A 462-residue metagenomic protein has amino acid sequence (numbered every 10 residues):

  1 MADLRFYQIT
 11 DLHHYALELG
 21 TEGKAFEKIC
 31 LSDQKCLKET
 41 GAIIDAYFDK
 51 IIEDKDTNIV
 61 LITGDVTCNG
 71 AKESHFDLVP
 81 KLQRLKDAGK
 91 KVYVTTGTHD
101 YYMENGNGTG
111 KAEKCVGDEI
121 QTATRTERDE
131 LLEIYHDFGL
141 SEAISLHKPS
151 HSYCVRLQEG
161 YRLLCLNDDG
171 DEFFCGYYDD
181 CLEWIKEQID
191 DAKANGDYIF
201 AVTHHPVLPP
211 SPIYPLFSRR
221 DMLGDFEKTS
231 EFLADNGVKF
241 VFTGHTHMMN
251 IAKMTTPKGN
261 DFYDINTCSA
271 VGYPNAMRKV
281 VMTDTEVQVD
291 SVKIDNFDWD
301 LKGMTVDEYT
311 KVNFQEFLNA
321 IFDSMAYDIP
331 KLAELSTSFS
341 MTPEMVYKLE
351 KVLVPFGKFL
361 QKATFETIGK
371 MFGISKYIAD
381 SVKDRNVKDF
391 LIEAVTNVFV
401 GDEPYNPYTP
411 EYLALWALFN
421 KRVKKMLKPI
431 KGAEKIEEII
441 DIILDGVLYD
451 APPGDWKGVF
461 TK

Functional and structural regions predicted by a protein language model:
M1, L301-K462: Non-catalytic terminal accessory segments
M1-H75: N-terminal active-site segment of His-dependent metallophosphoesterases
D3-A16, G160-G170, F200-V202, Y263-C268 (+1 more regions): Active-site-proximal beta-strand elements of phosphoester/diester hydrolases
D11, G64-D65, G97-T98, H204 (+1 more regions): Active-site glycine-centered loops adjacent to acidic/histidine catalytic or metal-binding residues that shape
Y15-L17, C68-A71, Y101-N105, E172-F174 (+4 more regions): Short catalytic/ligand-binding loop motif for oxyanion handling, primarily in non-cytosolic enzymes, centered on
D54-I59, R156-L157, R162-L164, E172-Y263 (+6 more regions): His/acidic metal-ligating clusters that form di-metal
K72, D77-D190, K258, K279 (+1 more regions): Extended active-site neighborhood of metal-dependent phosphoesterases/phosphodiesterases
D290-L301: Short, solvent-exposed aromatic-acidic interface loops
